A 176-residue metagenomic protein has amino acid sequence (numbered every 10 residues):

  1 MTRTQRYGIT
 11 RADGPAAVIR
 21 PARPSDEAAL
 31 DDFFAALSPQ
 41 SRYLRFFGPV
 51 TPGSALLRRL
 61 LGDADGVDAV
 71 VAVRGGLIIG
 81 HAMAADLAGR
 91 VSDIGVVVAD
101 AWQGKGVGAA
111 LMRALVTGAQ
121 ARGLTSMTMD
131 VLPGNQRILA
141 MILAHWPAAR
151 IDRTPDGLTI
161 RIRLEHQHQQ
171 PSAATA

Functional and structural regions predicted by a protein language model:
M1-A176: Long, contiguous binding/interaction regions
